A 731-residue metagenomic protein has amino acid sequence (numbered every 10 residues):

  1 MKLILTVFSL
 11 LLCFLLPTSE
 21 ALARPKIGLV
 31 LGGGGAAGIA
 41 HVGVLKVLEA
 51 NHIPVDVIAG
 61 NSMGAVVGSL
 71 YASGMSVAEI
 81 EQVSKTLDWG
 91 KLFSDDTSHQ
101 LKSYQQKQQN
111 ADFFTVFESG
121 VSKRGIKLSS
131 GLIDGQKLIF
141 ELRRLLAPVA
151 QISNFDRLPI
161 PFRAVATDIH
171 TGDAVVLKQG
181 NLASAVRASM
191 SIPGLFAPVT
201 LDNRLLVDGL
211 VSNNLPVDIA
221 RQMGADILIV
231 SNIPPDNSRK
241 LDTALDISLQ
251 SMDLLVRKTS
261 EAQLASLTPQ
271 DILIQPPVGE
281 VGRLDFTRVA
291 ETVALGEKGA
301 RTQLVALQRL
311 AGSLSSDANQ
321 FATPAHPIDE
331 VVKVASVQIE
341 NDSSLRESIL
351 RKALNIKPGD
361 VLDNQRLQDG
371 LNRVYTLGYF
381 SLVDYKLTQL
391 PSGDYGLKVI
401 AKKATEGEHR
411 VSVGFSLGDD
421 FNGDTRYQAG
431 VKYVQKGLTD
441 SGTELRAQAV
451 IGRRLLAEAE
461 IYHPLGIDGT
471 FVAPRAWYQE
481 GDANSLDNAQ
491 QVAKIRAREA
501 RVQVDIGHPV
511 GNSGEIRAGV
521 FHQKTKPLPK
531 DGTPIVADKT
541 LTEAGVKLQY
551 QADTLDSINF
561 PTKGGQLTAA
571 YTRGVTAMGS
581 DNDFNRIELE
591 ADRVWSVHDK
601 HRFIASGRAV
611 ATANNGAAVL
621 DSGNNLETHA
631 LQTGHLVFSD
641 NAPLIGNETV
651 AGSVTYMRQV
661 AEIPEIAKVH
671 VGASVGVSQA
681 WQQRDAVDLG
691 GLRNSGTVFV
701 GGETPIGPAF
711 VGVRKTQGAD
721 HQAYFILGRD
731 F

Functional and structural regions predicted by a protein language model:
T6-P17: Bacterial N-terminal signal peptides
A21-N61, S69-V383, T388-Q389, K403-T405: Patatin-like phospholipase
A166-D168, K178, P276, N341-S343 (+9 more regions): Flexible glycine-/small-residue-rich
S238, Q308-A325, Q523, G564-L567 (+2 more regions): Acidic/histidine-enriched alpha-helical segments
T243, N484-N488, T525-G532, G579-D581 (+2 more regions): Outer-membrane beta-barrel and related beta-rich outer-membrane complex signature in Gram-negative bacteria
Q365, G370, L382-L555, N625-G634 (+3 more regions): Gram-negative/organellar outer-membrane beta-barrel architecture
T376, G396, E408-D420, E543-V669 (+4 more regions): C-terminal outer-membrane beta-barrel translocator/porin domains of Gram-negative envelope proteins and their
